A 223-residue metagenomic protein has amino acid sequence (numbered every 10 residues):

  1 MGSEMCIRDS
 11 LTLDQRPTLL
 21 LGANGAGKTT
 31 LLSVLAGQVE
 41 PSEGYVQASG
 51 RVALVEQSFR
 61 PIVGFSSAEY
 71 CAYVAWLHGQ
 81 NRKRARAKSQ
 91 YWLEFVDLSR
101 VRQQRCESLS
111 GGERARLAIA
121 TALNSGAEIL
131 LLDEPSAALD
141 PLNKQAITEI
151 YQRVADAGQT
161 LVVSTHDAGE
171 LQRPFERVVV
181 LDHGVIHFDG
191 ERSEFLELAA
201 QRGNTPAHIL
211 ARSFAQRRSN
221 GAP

Functional and structural regions predicted by a protein language model:
M1-I7: Short, small-residue-biased leader/transition segments that mark boundaries at the very start of proteins
A36: Helix-to-loop junction immediately C-terminal to a conserved catalytic motif
A72, R84-V101: Conserved ABC ATPase "signature" region
R105-L109: Conserved ABC ATPase signature
L130-D133: Catalytic Walker B motif of ABC-type/P-loop ATPase nucleotide-binding domains
S164-H166: H-loop/switch region of ABC-family ATPase nucleotide-binding domains
